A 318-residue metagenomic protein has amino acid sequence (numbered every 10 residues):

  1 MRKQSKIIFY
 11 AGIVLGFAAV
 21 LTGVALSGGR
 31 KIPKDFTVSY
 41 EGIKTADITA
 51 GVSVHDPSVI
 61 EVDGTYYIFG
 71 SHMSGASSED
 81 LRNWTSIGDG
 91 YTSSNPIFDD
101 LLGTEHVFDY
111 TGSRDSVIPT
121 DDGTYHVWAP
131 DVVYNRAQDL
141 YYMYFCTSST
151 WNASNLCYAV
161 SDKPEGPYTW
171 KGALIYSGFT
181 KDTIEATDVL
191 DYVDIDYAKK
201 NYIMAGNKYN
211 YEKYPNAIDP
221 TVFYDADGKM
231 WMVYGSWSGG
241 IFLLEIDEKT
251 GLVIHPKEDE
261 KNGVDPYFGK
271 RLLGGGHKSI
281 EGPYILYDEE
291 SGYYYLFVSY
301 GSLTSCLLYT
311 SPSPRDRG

Functional and structural regions predicted by a protein language model:
M1-G29: Gram-positive cell-envelope targeting signals
G29-E61, T85-V133, P167-Y224, K249-L286 (+1 more regions): Surface loop/turn signatures of beta-propeller and other carbohydrate-active proteins
H55-M73, V127-W151, W170-K171, D219-L243 (+2 more regions): Hydrophobic core segments of beta-strands in well-ordered, beta-rich domains
Y67-I68, S78, S86: Eukaryote-specific detector of the first structured module of a protein
G75-S77, Y158-V160, L243-E245: Conserved blade-register residue in beta-propeller folds
E79-R82, K163-P164, D247-K249: Short loop/turn segments that connect beta-strands within beta-propeller blades
T120-G123, S148-W151, N210-E212, G301-S305: Short consensus segments that form the blades of beta-propeller domains, in both extracellular/periplasmic
Y309-D316: Conserved small/polar residues in nucleotide/adenosyl-binding loops
